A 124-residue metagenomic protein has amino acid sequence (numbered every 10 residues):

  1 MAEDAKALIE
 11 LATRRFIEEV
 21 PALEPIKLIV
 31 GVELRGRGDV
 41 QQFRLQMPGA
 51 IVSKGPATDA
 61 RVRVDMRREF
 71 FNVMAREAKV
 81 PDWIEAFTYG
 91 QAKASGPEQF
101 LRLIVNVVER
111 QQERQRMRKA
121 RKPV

Functional and structural regions predicted by a protein language model:
M1-V124: Feature captures hydrophobic
